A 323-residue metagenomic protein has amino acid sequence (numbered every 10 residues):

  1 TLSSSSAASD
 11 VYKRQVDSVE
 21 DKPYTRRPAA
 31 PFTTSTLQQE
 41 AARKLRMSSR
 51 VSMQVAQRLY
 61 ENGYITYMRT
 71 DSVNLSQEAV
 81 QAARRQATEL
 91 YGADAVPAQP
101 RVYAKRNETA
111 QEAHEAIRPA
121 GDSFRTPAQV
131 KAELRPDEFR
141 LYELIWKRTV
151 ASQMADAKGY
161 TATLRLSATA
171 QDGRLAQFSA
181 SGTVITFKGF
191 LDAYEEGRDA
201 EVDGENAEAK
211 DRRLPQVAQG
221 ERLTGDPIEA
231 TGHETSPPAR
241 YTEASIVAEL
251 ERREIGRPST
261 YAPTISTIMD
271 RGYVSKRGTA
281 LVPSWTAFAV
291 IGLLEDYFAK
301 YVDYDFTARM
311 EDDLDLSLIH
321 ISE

Functional and structural regions predicted by a protein language model:
T1-A8, Y12, I319-E323: Single conserved hydrophobic/aromatic residue that forms the stacking wall/gate of nucleotide- or nucleobase-binding
S4, T33-T34, M310: N-terminal alpha-helical segment
A7, T36, Q54, S245 (+1 more regions): Short Gly/charged-rich anion-binding patches and loops
Q15-V16, E20, S48-R50, M68-S322: Basic, low-complexity terminal or inter-domain segments flanking catalytic cores
V19-V55, T242: C-terminal accessory/connector segments of nucleic-acid motor ATPases
V55-A56, I145: Short alpha-helical scaffolding segments that buttress acidic/His motifs in well-ordered protein cores
N62-I65: Eukaryotic nuclear/nucleolar intrinsically disordered, charge-dense low-complexity regions
